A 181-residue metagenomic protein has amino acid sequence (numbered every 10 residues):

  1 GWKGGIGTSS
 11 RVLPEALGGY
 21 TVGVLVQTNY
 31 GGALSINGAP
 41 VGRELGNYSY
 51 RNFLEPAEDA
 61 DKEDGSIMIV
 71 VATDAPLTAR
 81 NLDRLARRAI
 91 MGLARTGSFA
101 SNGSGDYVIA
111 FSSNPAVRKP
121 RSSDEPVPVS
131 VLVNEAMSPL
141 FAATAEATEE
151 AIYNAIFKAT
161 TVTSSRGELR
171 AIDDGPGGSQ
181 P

Functional and structural regions predicted by a protein language model:
G1-P181: A structural signal for small-residue-enriched, beta-sheet-centric alpha/beta enzyme cores and oligomeric scaffold folds
